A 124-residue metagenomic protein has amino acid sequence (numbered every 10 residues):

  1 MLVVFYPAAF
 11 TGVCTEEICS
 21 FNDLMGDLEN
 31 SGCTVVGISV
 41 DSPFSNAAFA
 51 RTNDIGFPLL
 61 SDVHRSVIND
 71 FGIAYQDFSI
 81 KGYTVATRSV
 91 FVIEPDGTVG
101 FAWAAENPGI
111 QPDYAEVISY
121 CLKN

Functional and structural regions predicted by a protein language model:
M1-N124: Chalcogenol-based redox active-site neighborhoods
